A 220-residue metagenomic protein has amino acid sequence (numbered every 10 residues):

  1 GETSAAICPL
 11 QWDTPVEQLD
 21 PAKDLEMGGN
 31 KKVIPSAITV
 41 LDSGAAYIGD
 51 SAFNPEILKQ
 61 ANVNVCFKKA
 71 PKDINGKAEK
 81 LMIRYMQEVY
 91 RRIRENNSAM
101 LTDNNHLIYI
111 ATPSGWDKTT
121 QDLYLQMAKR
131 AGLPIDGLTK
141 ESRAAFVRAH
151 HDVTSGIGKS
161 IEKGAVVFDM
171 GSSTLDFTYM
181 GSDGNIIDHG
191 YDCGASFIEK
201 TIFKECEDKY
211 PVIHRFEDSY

Functional and structural regions predicted by a protein language model:
G1-E17, V153-D188: Gly/Thr-rich phosphate-binding beta-strand-loop-beta motif of the actin/hexokinase/Hsp70
G1-S4, K140-A145, S173-T174, A195-K200: Conserved A3 ("GATE") glycine/threonine-rich loop of ANL adenylate-forming enzymes
A6-C8, Y47-G49, T119-T120, V147 (+2 more regions): Short helix/loop capping segments that flank catalytic or ligand/cofactor-binding pockets
D13-A131, K200-Y220: Phosphate-binding loop and its immediate beta->loop->alpha context in nucleotide/phosphate-handling enzymes
A22, N185-D192: Short beta-alpha connecting loops at secondary-structure transitions that line or flank enzyme active sites
L25-G29, G137-A144, D192-C193: Active-site nucleophile and cofactor-binding loops and adjacent substrate-binding regions of central metabolic enzymes
G115, T119, E162-V166, H189-F197: Alpha-helix capping and helix-loop boundary segments enriched in small/acidic/polar residues
Y124-G164: Hydrophobic, small-residue-rich alpha-helical packing segments that form membrane-like cores
